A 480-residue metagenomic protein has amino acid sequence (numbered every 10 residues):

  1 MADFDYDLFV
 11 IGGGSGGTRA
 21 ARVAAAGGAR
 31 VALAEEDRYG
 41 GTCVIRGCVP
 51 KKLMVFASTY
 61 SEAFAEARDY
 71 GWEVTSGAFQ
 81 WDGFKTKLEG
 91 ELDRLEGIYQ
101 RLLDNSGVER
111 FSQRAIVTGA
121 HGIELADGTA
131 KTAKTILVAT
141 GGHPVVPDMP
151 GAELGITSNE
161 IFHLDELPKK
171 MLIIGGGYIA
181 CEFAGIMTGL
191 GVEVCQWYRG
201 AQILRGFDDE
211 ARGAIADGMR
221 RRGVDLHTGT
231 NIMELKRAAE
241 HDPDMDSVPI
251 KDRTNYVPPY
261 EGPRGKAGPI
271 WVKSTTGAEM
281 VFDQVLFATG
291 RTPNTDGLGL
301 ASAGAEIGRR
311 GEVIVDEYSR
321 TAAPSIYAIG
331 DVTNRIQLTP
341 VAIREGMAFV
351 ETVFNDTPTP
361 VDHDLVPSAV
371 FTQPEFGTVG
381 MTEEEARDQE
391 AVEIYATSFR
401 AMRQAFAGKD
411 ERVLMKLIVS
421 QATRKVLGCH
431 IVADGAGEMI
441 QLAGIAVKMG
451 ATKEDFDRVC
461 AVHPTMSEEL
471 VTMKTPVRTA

Functional and structural regions predicted by a protein language model:
A2-G14, L167-G177: Beta1/beta-strand and adjacent pyrophosphate-binding region of the FAD-binding site in flavoprotein oxidoreductases
I11-G16, A20-R38, T42, V49 (+5 more regions): Flexible, glycine-rich terminal cap/loop adjacent to redox cofactors in electron-transfer oxidoreductases
G12-S15, E36-D37, I174-G177, F207 (+1 more regions): Glycine-rich Rossmann-fold phosphate-binding loop(s) that bind the pyrophosphate of adenine dinucleotide cofactors
C48, T140-R199, R222-L226, A301-A303 (+2 more regions): Glycine-rich dinucleotide-binding loop and its adjacent helix/turn
K52-K87, T359-V361: Glycine-rich active-site loop/strand segments that organize a redox cofactor
T75, E109-S112, I116-E124, K131 (+1 more regions): A Rossmann-like FAD-binding core segment of flavoenzymes
A152-P168, E279-N355, D457: FAD-site-proximal beta/loop scaffold in flavoenzymes
